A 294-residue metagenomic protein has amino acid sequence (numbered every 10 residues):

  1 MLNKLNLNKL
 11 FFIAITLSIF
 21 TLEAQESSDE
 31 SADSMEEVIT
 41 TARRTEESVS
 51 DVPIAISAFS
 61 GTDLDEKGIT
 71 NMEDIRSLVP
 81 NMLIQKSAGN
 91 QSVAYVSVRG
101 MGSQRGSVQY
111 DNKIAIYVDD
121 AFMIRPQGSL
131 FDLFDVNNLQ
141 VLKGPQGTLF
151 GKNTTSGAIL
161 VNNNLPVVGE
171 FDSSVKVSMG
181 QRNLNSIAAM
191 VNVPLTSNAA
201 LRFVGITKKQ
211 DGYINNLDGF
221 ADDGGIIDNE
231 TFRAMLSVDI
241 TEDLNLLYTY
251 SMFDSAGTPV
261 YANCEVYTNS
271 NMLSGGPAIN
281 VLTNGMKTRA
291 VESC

Functional and structural regions predicted by a protein language model:
M1-S31: Cleavable N-terminal targeting peptides that direct proteins into the secretory/outer-membrane pathway or into
S31-V168: Acidic, small-polar-rich N-terminal luminal/periplasmic segments of exported/outer-membrane proteins
A42, D120, K143, M179 (+3 more regions): Residue-level signature of outer-membrane beta-barrel architecture
V96-G100, I214-N215, P259-V260: Short secondary-structure transition/capping segments
D111-K113, R125, F134-K143, T148-D218 (+2 more regions): Outer-membrane beta-barrel translocator/receptor signature
A221, I227-C294: Outer-membrane beta-barrel domain signature, strongest for Gram-negative TonB-dependent receptors and also present
